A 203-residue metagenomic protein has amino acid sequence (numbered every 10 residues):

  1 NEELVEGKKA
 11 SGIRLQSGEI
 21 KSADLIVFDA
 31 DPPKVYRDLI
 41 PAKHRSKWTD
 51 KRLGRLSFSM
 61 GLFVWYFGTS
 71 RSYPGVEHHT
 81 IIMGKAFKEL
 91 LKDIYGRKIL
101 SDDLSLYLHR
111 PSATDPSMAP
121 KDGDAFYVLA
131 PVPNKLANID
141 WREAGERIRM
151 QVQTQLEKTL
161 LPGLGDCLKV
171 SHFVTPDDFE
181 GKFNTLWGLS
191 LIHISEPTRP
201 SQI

Functional and structural regions predicted by a protein language model:
N1, S11, G165-K169: A short, local hydrophobic-aromatic micro-motif
E2-P120: Mid-domain catalytic core of redox enzymes that form a hydrophobic substrate pocket/lid adjacent to a catalytic redox
V5-K9, P41, I139-R142, V174-G188: Short glycine/threonine-rich loop-to-helix capping motif typified by GTGT followed within a few residues by an Asp-Pro
H44, L164-L168, Q202: Secondary-structure boundary/capping signal
S70-E180: C-terminal segments that line or cap access tunnels to active or ligand-binding sites in enzymes and enzyme-associated
L108-R110, L186, S190: N-terminal entrance/gating region of PLP-dependent enzymes' catalytic architecture
I192-E196, P200-I203: Single conserved hydrophobic/aromatic residue that forms the stacking wall/gate of nucleotide- or nucleobase-binding
